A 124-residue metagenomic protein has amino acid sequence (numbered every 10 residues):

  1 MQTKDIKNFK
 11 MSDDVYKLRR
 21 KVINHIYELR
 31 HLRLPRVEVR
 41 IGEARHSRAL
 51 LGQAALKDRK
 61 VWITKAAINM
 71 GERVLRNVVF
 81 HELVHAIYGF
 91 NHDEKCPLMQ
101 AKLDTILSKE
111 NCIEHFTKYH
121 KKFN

Functional and structural regions predicted by a protein language model:
K4-R73, F90-N124: Metalloprotease/metallohydrolase-associated module, dominated by Zn2+-dependent proteases
G71-I87: Short alpha-helix carrying the canonical HExxH Zn2+-binding catalytic motif
